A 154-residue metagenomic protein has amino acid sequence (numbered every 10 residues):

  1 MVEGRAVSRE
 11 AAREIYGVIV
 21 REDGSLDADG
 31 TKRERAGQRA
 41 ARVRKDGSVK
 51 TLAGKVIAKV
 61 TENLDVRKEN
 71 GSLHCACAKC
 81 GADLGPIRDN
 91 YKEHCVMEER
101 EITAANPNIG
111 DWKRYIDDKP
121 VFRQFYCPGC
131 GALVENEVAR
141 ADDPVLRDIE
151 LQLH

Functional and structural regions predicted by a protein language model:
M1-K68: Intrinsic disorder at enzyme termini
E3, E10-E14, A78, A82 (+2 more regions): A broad, structural surface signal
V20-R21, V96, L146: Short Asp/Glu-rich motifs
R39-V49, I116-P128: Short, surface-exposed, charge-dense and proline/glycine-enriched linear segments
V60-A76, R114-V121: Short, flexible, mixed-charge glycine/proline-rich loop motifs that serve as phosphate/nucleic-acid-contacting
S72-Y91, F122-Y126, V134: Short, structured motif recognition centered on aromatic/hydrophobic residues
A82-P120, R140-A141, Q152: Short recognition patches in nucleic-acid-associated and regulatory proteins
D118-H154: Short, compact, well-ordered microdomains
